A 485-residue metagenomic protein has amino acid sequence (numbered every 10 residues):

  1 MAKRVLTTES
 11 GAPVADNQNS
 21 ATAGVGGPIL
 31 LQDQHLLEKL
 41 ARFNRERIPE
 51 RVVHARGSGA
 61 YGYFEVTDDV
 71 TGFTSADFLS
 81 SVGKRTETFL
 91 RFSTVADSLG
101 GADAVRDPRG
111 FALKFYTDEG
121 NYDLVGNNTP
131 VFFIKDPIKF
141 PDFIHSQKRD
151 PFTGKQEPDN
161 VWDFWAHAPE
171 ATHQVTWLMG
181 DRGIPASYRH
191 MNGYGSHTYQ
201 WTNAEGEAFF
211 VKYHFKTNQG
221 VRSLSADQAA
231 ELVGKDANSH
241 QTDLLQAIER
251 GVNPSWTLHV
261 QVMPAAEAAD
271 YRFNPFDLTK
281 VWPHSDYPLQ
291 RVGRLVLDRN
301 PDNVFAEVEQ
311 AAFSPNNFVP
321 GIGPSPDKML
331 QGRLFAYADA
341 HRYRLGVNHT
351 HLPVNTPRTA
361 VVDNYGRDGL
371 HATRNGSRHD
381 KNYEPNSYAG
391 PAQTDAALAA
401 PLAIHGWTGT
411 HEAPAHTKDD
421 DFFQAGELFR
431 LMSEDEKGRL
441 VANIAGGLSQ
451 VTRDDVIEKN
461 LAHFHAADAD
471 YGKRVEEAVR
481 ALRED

Functional and structural regions predicted by a protein language model:
M1-D485: Active-site-adjacent core segments of small-molecule enzymes
